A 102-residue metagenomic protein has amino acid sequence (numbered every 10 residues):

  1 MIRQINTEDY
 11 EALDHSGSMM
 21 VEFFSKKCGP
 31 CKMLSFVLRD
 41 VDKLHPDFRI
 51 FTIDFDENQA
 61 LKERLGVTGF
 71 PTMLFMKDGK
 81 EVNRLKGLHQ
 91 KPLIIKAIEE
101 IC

Functional and structural regions predicted by a protein language model:
M1-E11: N-terminal "domain-start" segment that seeds a small globular fold
Q4-I5, F23, L38-D42, P46-A60: Thiol-based oxidoreductase modules, predominantly thioredoxin-like and allied folds used for disulfide exchange
Y10-E11, Q59-K62: Short hydrophobic/charged patches on amphipathic alpha-helices used for structural packing and interfaces
D14-K26: Short active-site neighborhood of thiol/selenol oxidoreductases, capturing the structured segment around
F23-F36: Conserved redox-active cysteine motifs that mediate thiol-disulfide chemistry, especially di-cysteine Cys-X(1-2)-Cys
L65-L74: Structural micro-motif
K77-C102: Non-catalytic, surface beta->alpha helical segment in thiol-disulfide oxidoreductase systems
